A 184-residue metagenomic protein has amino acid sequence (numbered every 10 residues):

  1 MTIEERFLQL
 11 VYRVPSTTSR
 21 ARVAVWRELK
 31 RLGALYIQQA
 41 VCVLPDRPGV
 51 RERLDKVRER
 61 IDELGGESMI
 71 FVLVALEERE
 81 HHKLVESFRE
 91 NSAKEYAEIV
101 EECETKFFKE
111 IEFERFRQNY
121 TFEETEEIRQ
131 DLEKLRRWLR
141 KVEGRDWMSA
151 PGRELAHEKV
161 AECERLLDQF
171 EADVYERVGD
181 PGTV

Functional and structural regions predicted by a protein language model:
M1-I111, R115, R137-L139, G144 (+2 more regions): Positively charged, polar, low-complexity stretches
P15, I128-R129: A short, ordered amphipathic alpha-helix with a cationic face
S87, Y120-E127: A ubiquitous short alpha-helical element
L132-V184: Glycine-rich, aromatic-bearing surface loops/beta-hairpins
